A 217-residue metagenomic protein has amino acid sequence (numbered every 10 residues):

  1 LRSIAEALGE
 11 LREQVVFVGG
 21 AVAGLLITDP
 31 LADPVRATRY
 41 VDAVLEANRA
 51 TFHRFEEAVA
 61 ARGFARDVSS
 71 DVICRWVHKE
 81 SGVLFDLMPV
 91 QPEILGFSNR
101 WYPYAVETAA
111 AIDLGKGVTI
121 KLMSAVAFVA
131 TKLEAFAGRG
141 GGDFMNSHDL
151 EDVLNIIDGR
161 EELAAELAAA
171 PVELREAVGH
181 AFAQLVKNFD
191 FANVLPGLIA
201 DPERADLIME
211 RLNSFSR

Functional and structural regions predicted by a protein language model:
L1-R217: Compositionally biased terminal segments of proteins
